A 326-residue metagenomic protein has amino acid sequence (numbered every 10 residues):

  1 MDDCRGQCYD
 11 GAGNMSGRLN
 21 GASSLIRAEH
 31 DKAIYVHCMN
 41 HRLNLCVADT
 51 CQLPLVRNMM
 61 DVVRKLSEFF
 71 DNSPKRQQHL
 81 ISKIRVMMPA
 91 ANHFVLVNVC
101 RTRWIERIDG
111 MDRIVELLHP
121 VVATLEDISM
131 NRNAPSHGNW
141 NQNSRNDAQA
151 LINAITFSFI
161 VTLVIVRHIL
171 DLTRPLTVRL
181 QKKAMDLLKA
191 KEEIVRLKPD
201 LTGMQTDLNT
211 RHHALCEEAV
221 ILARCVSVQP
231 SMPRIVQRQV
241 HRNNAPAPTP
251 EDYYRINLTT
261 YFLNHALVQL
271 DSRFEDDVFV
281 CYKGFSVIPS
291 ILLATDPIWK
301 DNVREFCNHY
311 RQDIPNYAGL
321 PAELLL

Functional and structural regions predicted by a protein language model:
M1-L326: Alpha-helical structural modules in large enzymes and assemblies
